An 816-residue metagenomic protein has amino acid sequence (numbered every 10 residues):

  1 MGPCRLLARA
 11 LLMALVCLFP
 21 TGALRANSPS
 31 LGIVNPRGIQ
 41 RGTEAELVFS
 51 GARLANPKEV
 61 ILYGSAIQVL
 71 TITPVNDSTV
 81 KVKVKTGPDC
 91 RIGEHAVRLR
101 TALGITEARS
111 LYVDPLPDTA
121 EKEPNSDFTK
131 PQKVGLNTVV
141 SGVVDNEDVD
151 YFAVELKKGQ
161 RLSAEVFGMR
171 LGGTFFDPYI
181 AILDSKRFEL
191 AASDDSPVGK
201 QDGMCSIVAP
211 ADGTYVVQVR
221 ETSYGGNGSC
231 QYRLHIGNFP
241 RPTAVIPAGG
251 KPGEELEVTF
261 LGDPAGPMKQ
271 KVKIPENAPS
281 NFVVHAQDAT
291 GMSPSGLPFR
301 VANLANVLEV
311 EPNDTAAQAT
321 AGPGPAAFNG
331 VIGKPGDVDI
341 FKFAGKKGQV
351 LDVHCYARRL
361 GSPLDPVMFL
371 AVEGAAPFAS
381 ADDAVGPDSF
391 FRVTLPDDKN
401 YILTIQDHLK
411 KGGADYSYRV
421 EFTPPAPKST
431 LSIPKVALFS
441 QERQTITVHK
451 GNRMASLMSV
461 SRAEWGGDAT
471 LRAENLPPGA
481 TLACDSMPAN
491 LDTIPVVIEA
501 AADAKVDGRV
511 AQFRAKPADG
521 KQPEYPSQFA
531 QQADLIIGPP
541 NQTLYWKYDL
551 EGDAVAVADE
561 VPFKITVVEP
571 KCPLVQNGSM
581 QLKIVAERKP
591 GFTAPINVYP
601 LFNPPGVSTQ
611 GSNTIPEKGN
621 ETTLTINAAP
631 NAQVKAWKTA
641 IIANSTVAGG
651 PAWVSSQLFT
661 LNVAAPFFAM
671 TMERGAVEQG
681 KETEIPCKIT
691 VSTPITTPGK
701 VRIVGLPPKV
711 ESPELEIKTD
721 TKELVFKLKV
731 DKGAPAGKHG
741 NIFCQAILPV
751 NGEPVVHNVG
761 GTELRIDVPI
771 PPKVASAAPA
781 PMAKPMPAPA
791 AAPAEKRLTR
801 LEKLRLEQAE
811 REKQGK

Functional and structural regions predicted by a protein language model:
R9-G22: Bacterial N-terminal signal peptides
N27-V69, V75-T79, P88, A102 (+13 more regions): Acidic, Ser/Thr/Pro-rich low-complexity intrinsically disordered segments
V34-I39, I246-K251, R443-V448, E569-L574 (+3 more regions): Short beta-strand segments of immunoglobulin-like
I72-S78, D89, P197-G199, A209-P210 (+8 more regions): Short proline/glycine- and polar residue-rich coil/turn motifs
V82-D89, S206-A209, K269-P279, R392-L395 (+3 more regions): Short, hydrophobic beta-strand segments
D89-A96, G226-S229, A278-V283, G412-D415 (+3 more regions): Short glycine/proline/serine/threonine-rich loop/turn segments at secondary-structure transition edges
A108-S110, G226-S229, G412-S417, G520-A530 (+3 more regions): Beta-sandwich strand segments
R109-L136, T290-P325: Predominantly extracellular/luminal regions of secreted and cell-surface proteins, especially disulfide-bonded
